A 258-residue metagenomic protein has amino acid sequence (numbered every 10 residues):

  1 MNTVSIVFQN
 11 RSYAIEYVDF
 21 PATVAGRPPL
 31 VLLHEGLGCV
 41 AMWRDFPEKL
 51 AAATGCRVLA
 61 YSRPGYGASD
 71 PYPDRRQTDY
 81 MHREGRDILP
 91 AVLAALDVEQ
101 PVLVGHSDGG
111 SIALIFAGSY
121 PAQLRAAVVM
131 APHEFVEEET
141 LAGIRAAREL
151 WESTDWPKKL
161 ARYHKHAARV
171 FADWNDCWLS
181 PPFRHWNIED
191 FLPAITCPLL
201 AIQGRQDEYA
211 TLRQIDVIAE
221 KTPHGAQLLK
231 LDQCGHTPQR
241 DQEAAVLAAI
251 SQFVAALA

Functional and structural regions predicted by a protein language model:
N10-P21: A short loop-to-beta-strand scaffold at the N-terminal edge of the catalytic core in hydrolase folds
D19-P71: Conserved HGGG/HGGXW glycine-rich cap/lid loop of the alpha/beta-hydrolase fold
A60-P101: Active-site loop/oxyanion-hole signature of alpha/beta-hydrolase fold enzymes
E99-E137: Conserved hydrolase catalytic core segment
I195, A201-Q203: Short beta-strand/loop motif that positions the catalytic acidic residue of the alpha/beta-hydrolase fold
Q206-A210: Acidic catalytic loop of the alpha/beta-hydrolase fold
E220-H236: Catalytic histidine neighborhood in serine/cysteine hydrolases with alpha/beta-hydrolase-type architecture
D232-A258: Catalytic active-site module of serine/aspartate enzymes centered on a nucleophile-bearing elbow/loop
